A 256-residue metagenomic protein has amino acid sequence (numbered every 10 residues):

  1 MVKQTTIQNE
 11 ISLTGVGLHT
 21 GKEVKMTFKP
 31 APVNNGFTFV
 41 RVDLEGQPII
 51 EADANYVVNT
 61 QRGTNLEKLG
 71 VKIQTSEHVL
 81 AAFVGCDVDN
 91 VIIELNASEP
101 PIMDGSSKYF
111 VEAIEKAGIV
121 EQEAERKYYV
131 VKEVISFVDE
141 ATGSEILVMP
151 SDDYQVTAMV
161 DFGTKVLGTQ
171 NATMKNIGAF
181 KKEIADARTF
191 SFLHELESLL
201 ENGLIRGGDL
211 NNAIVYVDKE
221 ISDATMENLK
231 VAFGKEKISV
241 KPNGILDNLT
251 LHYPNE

Functional and structural regions predicted by a protein language model:
M1-E256: Short acidic-hydrophobic catalytic motif
